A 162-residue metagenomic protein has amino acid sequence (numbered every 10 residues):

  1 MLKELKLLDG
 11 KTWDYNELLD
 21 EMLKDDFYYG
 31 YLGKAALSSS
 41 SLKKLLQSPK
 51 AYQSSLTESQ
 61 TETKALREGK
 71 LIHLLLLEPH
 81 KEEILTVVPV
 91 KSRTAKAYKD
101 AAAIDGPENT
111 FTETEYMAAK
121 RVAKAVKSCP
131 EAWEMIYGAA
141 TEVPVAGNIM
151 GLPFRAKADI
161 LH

Functional and structural regions predicted by a protein language model:
M1-K157: Metal-dependent nuclease catalytic cores that hydrolyze phosphodiester bonds in DNA/RNA, characterized by
D159-H162: Active-site beta-strand-loop-beta-strand hairpin of nuclease catalytic cores that positions key catalytic residues
